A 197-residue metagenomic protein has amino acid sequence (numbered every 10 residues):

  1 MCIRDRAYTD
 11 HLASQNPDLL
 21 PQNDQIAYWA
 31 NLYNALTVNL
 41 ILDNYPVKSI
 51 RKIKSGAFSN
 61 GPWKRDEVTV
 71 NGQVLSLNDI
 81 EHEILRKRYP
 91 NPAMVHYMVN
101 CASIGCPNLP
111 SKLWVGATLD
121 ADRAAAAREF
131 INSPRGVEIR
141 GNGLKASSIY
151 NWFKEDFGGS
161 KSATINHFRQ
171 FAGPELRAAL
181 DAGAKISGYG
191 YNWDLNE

Functional and structural regions predicted by a protein language model:
R4-A30, N34-E197: Interaction/scaffold regions that mediate signaling and macromolecular assembly across diverse proteins
